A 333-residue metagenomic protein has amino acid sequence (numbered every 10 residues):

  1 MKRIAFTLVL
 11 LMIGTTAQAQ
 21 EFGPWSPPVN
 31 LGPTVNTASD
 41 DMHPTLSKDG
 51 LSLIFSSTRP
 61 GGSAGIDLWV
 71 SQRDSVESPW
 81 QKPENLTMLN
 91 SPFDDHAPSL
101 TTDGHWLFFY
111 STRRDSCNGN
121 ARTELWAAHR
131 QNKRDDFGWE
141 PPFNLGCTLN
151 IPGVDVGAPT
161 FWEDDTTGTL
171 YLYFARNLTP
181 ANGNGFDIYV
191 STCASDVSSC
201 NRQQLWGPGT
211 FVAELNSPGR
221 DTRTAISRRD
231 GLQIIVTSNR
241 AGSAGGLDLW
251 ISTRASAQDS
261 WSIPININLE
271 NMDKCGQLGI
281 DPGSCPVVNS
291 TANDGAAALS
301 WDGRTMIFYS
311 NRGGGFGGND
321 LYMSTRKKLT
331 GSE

Functional and structural regions predicted by a protein language model:
I4-I13: Sec-dependent N-terminal signal peptides
G14-Q18: A short, compositionally biased domain-edge/stem linker segment
A19-E333: Short, conserved micro-motifs composed of acidic
